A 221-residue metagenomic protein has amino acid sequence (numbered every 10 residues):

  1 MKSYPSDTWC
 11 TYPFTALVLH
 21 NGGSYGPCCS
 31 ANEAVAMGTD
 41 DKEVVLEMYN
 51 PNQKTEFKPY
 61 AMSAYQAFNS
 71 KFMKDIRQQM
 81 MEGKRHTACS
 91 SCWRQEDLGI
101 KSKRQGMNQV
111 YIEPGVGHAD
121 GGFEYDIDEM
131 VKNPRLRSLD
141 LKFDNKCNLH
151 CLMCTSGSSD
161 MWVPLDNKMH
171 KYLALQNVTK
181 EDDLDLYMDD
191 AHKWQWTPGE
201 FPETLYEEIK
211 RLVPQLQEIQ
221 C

Functional and structural regions predicted by a protein language model:
M1-G117, R135: Accessory C-terminal segments flanking Radical SAM cores
P5-T8, S138-K142, Q195-W196: A detector of helix-start/N-cap boundary segments at the beginnings of structured domains
F14-G22, D128-G157, I219-Q220: N-terminal pre-triad scaffold of radical SAM enzymes
P27-N32, N133, L141-W194: Canonical Radical SAM [4Fe-4S] cluster-binding loop centered on the CxxxCxxC motif and its immediate flanking residues
Y49, Q109-I127, K168-E203: Short microdomains enriched in Cys/His and/or Lys/Arg
E124-N133, K210-L212: Short boundary motifs at domain starts and secondary-structure transition points
E203-C221: Radical SAM/AdoMet-radical enzyme domain recognition
